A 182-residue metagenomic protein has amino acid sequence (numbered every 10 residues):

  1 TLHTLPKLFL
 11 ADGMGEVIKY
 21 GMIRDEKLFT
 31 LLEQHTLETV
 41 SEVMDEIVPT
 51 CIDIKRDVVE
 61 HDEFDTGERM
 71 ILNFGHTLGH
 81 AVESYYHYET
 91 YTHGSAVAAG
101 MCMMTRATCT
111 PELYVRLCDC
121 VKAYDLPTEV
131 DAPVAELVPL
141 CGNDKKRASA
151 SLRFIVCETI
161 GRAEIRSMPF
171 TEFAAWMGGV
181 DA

Functional and structural regions predicted by a protein language model:
T1-H35: A glycine/threonine-rich phosphate-anchoring loop and its flanking beta-alpha core in nucleotide/phosphate-binding
L5, A81, A163: Residues that scaffold the ATP/ADP-binding catalytic core of kinase and kinase-like folds
L5, M44, V48-C51, K146 (+1 more regions): N-proximal short alpha-helices
F9, G15-I18, L113-A182: C-terminal charged capping/lid subdomain of soluble metabolic enzymes
M14, M22, M44, M70 (+3 more regions): Detector for methionine-enriched segments
I18, I23, I47, I52-I54 (+4 more regions): Weak global preference for isoleucine
K27-A135: Active-site segments that bind and position negatively charged phosphate/pyrophosphate groups
